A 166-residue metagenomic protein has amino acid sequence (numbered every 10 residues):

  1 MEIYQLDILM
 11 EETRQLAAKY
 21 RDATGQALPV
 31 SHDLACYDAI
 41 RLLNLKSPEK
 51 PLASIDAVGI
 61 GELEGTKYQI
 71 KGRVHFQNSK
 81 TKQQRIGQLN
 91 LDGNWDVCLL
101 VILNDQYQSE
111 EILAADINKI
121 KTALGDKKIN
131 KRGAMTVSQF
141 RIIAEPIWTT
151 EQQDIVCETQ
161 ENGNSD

Functional and structural regions predicted by a protein language model:
M1-D166: Nucleic-acid endonuclease domains
